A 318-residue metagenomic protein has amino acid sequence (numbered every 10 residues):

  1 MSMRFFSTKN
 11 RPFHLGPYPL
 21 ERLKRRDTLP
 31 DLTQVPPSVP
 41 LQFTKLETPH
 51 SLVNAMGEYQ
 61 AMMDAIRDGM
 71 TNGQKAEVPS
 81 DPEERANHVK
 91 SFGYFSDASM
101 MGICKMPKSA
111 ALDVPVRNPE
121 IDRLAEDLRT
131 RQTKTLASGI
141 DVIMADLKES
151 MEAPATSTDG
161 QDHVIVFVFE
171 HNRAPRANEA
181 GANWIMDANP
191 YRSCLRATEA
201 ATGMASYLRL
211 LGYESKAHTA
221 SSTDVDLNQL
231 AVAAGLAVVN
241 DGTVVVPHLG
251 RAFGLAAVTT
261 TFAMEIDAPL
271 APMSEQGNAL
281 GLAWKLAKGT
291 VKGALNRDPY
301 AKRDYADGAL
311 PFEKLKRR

Functional and structural regions predicted by a protein language model:
M1-R176, G181-N183: Non-catalytic, usually N-terminal nucleic-acid engagement modules in DNA/RNA processing proteins
S99-R318: Catalytic cores of enzyme domains
